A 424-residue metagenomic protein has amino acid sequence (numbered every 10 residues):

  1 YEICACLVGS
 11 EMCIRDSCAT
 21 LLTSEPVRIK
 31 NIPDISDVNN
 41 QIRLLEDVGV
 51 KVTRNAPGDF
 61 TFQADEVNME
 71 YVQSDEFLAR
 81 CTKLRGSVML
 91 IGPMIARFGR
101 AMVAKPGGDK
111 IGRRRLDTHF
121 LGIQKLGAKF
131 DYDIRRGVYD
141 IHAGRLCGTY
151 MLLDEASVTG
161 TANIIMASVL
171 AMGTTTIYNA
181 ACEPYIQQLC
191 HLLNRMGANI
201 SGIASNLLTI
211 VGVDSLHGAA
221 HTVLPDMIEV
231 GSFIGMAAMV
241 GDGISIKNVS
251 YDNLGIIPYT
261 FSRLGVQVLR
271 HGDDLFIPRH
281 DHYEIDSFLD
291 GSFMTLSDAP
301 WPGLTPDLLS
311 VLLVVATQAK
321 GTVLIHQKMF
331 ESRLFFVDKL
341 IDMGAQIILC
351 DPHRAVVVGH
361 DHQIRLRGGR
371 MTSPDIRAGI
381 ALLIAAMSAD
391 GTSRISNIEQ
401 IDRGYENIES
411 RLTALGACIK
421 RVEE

Functional and structural regions predicted by a protein language model:
Y1-G9, I14: Single conserved hydrophobic/aromatic residue that forms the stacking wall/gate of nucleotide- or nucleobase-binding
A5, I42, V50-A79, A128-D154 (+7 more regions): Self-splicing inteins and homing endonuclease
S10-E11, G160-T161, V223-S232, P302-L309 (+1 more regions): Short glycine/threonine-rich catalytic loop with a Thr-x-Gly-x-Asp
S74, A79-R97, V230, T372-A381: Conserved phosphate/oxyanion-binding catalytic-loop motifs
L84-R97, R115-V169: Flexible glycine-/small-residue-enriched beta->alpha junction loops that bind anionic phosphate/pyrophosphate groups
T295-G359: C-terminal structural cap/anchor segments
R333-F335, V358, H362, I395-E424: Structural signal for terminal/edge beta-strands and the immediately following C-terminal loop/tail that closes
